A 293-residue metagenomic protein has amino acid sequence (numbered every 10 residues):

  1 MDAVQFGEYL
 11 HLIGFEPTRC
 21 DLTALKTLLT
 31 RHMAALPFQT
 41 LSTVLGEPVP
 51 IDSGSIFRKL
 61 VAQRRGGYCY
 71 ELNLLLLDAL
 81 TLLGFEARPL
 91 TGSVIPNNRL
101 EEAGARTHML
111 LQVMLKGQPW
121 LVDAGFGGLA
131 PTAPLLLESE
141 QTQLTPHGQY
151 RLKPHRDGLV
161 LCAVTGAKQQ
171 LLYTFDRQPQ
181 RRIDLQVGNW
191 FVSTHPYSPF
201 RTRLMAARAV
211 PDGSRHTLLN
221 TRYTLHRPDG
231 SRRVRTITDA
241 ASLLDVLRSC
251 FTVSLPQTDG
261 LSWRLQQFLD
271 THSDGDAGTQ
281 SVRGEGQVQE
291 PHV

Functional and structural regions predicted by a protein language model:
M1-G66, T81-A105, F126-L136, Q141-V293: Mixed-charge, low-complexity segments
L76-L80: Hydrophobic alpha-helical packing residues
M109-Q112: Short beta-strand scaffold segments in enzyme catalytic cores
K116-W120: Active-site beta-strand-loop-beta-strand hairpin of nuclease catalytic cores that positions key catalytic residues
D123: Short beta-strand segments
